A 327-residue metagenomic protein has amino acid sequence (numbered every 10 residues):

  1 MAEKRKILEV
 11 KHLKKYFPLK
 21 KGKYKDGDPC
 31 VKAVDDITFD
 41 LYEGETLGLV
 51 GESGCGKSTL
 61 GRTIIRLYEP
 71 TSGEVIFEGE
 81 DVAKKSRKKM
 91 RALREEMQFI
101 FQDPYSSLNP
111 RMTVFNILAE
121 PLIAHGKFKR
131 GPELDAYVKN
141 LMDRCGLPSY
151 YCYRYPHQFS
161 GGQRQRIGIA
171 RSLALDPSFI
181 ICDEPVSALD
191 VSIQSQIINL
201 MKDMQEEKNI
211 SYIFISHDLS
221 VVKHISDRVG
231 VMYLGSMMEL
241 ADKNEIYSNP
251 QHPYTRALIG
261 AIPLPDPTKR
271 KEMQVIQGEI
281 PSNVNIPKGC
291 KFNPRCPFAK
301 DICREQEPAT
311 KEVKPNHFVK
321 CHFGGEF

Functional and structural regions predicted by a protein language model:
K4-K6, K20-K25, K243-F327: Charged, flexible cofactor/metal-binding loops and thiol motifs
I65: Helix-to-loop junction immediately C-terminal to a conserved catalytic motif
G73-D81: Conserved ABC transporter NBD signature motif
D81, G126, P132-Y150, F179 (+1 more regions): Conserved ABC ATPase "signature" region
Y155-F159, Q163: Conserved ABC ATPase signature
A174-S178: A short, proline-enriched helix->beta-strand linker immediately N-terminal to the Walker B motif in ABC-type P-loop
I181, P185-L189, I193-K271: P-loop NTP-binding/switch modules centered on Walker-like glycine-rich loops
